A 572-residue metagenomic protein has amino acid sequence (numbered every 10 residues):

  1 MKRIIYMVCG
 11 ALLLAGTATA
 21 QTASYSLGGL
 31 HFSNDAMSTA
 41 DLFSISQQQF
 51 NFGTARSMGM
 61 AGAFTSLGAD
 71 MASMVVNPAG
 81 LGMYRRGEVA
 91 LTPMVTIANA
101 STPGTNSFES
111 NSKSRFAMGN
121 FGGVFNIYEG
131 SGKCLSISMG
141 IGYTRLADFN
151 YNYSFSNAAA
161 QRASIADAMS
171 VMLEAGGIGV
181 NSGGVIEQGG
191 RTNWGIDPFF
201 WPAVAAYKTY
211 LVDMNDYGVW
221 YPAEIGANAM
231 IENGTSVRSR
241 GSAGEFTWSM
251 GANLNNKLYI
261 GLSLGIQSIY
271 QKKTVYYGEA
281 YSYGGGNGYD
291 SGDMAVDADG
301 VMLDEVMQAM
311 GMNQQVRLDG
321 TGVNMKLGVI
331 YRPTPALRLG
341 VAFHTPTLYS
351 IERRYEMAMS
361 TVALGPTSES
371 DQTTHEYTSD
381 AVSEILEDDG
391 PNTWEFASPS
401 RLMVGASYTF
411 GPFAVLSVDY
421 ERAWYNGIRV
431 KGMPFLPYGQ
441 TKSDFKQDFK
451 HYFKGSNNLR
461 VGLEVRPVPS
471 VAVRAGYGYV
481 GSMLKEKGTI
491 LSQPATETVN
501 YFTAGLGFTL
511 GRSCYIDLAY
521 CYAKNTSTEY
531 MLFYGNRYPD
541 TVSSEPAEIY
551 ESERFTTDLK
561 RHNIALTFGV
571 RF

Functional and structural regions predicted by a protein language model:
M1-S24, F572: Bacterial Sec-dependent N-terminal signal peptides
V8, A15, L67, R85-E88 (+4 more regions): Short secondary-structure junctions and interdomain/linker hinges
A11-L12, R86, E421, I428: Hydrophobic alpha-helical membrane-insertion segments
Q21-F52, M58, N126-F572: Outer-membrane beta-barrel porins/channels
A55, L67-V76, L81-Y153, N157-A160 (+1 more regions): Outer-membrane beta-barrel translocator/receptor signature
